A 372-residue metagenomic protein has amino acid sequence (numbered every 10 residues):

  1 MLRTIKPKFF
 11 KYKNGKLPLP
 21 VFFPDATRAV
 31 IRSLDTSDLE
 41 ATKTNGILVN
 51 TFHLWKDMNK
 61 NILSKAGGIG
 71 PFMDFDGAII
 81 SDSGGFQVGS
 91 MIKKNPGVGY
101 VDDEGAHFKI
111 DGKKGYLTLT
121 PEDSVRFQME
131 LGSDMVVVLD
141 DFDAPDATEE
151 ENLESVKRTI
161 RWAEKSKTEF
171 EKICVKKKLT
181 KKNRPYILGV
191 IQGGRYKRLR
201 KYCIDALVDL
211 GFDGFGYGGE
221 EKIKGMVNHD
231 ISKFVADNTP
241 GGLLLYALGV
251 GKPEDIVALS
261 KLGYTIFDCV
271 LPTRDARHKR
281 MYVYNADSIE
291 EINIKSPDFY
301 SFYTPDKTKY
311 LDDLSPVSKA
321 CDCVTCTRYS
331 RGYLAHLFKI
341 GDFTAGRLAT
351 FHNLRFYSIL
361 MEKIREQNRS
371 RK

Functional and structural regions predicted by a protein language model:
M1-K13, L17-A26, V30-S33, E130 (+2 more regions): C-terminal extensions of enzymes
M1-T180, T308-L311: Non-catalytic, usually N-terminal nucleic-acid engagement modules in DNA/RNA processing proteins
G15, I47, D82, Q128 (+5 more regions): Conserved, mostly hydrophobic/aromatic
K60-A66, A276-I294, S358-E362, R369-S370: C-terminal helical cap(s) of enzyme catalytic domains, especially alpha/beta-barrels
S124, S155, T159-W162, S166 (+5 more regions): Alpha-helical packing segments of well-folded alpha/beta enzyme cores
P145-E149, L153, G214-E220, F343-G346: Glycine- and acidic
K157-I160, E169, I173, K182-V317: Glycine-rich phosphate/ribose-binding loops and adjacent secondary-structure elements that form binding surfaces
E164, T168-E171, P240, K339 (+2 more regions): Generic secondary-structure signature for well-ordered alpha-helical cores
